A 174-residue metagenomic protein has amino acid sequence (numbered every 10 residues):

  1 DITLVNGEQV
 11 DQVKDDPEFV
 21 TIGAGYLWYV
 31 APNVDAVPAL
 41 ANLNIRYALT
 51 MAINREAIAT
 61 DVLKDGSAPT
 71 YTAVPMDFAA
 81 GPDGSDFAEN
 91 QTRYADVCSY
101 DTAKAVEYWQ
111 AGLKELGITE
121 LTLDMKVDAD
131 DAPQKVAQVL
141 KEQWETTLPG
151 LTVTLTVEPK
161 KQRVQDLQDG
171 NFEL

Functional and structural regions predicted by a protein language model:
D1-A36, D61: Extracellular/periplasmic solute-recognition and catalytic clefts
I2-Q9, R55, V74, P159-K160: Beta->alpha turn/N-cap motifs
N6, Q110-L174: Ligand/substrate-recognition segments at binding pockets and active sites
Q12-D16, T60-K64, T72-A73, V136-Q138: Short, solvent-exposed loop/turn and secondary-structure capping segments
Y26-A73, V97, E120-D131: Alpha-helical secondary-structure segments
V37-P38, I45, T50-A68, A79 (+3 more regions): Sec-exported extracytoplasmic/periplasmic mature domains
Y47, A59-V62, D96-S99, G150-R163: Extracytoplasmic/peripheral linker and loop segments enriched in polar/acidic and small residues with frequent Thr/Pro
P69-A111, D130-Q134: Structural transition elements
